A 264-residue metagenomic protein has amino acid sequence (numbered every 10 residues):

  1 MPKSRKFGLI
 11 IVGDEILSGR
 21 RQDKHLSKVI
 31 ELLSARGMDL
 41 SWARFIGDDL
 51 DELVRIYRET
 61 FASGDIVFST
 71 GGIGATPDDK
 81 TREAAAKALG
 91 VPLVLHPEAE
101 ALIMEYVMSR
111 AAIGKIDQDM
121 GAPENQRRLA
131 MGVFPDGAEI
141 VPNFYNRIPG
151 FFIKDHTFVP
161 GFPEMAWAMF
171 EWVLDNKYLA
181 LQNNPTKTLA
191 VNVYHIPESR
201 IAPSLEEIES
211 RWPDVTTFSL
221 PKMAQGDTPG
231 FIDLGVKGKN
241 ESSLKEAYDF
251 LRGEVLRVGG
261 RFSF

Functional and structural regions predicted by a protein language model:
P2, T60, Q126-R127, M131-F134 (+4 more regions): Solvent-exposed alpha-helices and their adjacent loops that cap or buttress functional pockets in soluble metabolic
P2-A43, S242-E246: Glycine-rich phosphate/diphosphate-binding loop of Rossmann-like nucleotide-binding domains
V12-D14, S69-P77, P160-G161, L220 (+1 more regions): Glycine-rich beta-strand-to-loop/alpha-helix junction loops that act as flexible
S27-A88, V94, M108: N-terminal small/polar loop signature for handling phosphorylated ligands or for N-terminal nucleophile
G37, S41, E98-Y106, N183-A190: Short, conserved aromatic-histidine micro-motifs
E52-R55, K80-L181: Proline/glycine-rich low-complexity loops and linkers
D155-E254: An accessory alpha-helical subdomain
E254-F264: Conserved short beta-strand edge segments in small beta-sheet-based binding/regulatory domains
